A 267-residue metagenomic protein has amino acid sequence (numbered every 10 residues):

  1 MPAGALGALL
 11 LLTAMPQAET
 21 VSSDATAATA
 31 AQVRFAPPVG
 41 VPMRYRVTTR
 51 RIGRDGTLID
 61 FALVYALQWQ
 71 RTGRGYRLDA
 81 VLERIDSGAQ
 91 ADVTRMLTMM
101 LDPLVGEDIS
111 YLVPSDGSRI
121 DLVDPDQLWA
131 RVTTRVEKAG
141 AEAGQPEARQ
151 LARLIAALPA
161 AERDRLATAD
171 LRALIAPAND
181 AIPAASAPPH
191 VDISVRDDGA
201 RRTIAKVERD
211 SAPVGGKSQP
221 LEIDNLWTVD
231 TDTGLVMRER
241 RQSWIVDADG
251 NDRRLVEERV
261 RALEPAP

Functional and structural regions predicted by a protein language model:
M1-A27: Gram-negative bacterial Sec-dependent N-terminal signal peptides
L9, G53-D55, L67, R119-D121 (+2 more regions): Residues in flexible loops and secondary-structure boundaries
A14, A157, L263-P265: Selective for proline/serine-rich intrinsically disordered segments in cytosolic/nuclear regulatory regions
E19-L101, D170-P267: Acidic, serine/threonine-rich low-complexity disordered tracts
G75-L151: Structured domain cores in non-transmembrane regions
L112, L122-A152, T233-P267: Contiguous hydrophobic segments
D116-D210: Solvent-exposed helix/loop surface patches that form functional interfaces
